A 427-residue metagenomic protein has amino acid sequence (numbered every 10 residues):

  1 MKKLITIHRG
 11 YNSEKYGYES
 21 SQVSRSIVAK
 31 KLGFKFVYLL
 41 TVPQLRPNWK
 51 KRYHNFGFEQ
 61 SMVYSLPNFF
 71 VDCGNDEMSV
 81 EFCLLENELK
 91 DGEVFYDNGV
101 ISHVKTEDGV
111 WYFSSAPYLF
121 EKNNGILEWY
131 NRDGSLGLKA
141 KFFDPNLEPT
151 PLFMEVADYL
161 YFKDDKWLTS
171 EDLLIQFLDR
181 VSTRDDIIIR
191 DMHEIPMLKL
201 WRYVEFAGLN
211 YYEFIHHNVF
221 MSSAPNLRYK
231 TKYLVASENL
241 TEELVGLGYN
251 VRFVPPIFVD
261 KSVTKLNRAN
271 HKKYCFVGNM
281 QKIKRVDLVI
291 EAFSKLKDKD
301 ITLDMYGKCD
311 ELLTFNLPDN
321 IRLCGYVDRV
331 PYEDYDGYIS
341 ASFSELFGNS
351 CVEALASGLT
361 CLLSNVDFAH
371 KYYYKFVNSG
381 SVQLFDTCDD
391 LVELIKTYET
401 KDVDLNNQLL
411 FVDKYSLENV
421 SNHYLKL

Functional and structural regions predicted by a protein language model:
Y212-F220, Y229-V263: Donor nucleotide-sugar binding/catalytic pocket of nucleotide-sugar-dependent glycosyltransferases
K265-K284, I290: Conserved donor-binding/catalytic core segment of Leloir-type glycosyltransferases
Y274, L288-A292, L303, A354 (+2 more regions): A structural motif in glycosyltransferase catalytic domains
L312-V327: Nucleotide-activated donor-binding/catalytic signature segment of Leloir-type glycosyltransferases, i.e., the conserved
F343: Aromatic "clamp/platform" in nucleotide-sugar-dependent glycosyltransferases that forms part of the donor/acceptor
T360-S364: Short hydrophobic beta-strand element within catalytic cores of glycosyltransferases and related nucleotide-activated
V377-D389, I395-T400: Conserved acidic donor-binding segment of nucleotide-sugar-dependent glycosyltransferases
E399-L427: A charged, aromatic-enriched C-terminal amphipathic alpha-helix characteristic of glycosyltransferases across folds
